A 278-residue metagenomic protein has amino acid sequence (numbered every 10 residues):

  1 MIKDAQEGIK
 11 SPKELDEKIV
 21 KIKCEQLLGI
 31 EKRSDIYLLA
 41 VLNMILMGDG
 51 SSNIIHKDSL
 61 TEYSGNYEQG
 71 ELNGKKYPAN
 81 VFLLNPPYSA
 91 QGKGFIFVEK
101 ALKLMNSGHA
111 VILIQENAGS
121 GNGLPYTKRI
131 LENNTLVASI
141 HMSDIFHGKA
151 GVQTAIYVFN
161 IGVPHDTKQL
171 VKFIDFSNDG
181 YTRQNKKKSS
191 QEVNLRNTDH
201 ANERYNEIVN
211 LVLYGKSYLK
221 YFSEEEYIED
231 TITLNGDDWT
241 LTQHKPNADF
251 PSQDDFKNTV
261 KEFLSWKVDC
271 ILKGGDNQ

Functional and structural regions predicted by a protein language model:
M1-V81, Q91, E116: Conserved S-adenosyl-L-methionine
E62, E68-Q69, G74-Q278: A conserved structural/catalytic subdomain of Rossmann-like adenosyl-cofactor enzymes
